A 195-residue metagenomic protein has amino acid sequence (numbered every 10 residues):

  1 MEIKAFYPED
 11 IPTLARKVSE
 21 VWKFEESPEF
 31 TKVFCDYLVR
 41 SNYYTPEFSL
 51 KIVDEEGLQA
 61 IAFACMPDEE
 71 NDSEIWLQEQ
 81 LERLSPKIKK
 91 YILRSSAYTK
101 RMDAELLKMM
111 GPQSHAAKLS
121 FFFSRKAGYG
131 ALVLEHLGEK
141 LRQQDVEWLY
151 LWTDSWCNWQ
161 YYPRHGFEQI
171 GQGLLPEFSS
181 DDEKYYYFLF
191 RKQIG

Functional and structural regions predicted by a protein language model:
M1-R16: A short beta-loop-alpha structural element at the N-terminal edge of CoA-dependent acyl/N-acetyltransferase catalytic
S19-R40, N71, W76: Conserved GNAT-fold acetyl-CoA-binding loop/helix
V39-K51, A60, P67-D72, P86-K90: A short helix-loop-beta-strand connector motif used in the catalytic cores of GNAT acetyltransferases and, in some
E56-I61, A117: Glycine-rich phosphate/pyrophosphate-binding loop shared by adenosine-nucleotide-utilizing enzymes
D68-A117, F121, F178-D182: Conserved acyl-donor/pantetheine-binding loop and adjacent beta-alpha core of acyl/acetyltransferases and related
A116-A117, L141-D154: Conserved GNAT acetyl-CoA-binding A-motif
S120-K126, Y150-Q160, E177, D181: Conserved beta-strand-loop-alpha-helix junction that forms the acyl-donor binding cleft
A127-K140, R164: Conserved acetyl-CoA-binding loop-helix of GNAT-fold acetyltransferases
